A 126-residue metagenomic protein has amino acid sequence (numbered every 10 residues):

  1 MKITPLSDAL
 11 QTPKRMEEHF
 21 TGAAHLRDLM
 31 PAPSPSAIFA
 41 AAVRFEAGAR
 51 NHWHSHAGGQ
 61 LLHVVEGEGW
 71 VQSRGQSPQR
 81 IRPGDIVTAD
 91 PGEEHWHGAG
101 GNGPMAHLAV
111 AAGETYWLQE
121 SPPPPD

Functional and structural regions predicted by a protein language model:
M1-A37, W117-D126: A short, N-terminal "cap"/entry segment at the start of jelly-roll beta-barrel domains of the cupin/DSBH fold
H25-D28, F39-H56, P91: Conserved short histidine dyad/triad with adjacent acidic residue
A42-E46, S55-V71, V110-A112: Short, conserved beta-strand element in jelly-roll/cupin
A49, A57-G58, S77, E93 (+2 more regions): A generic "binding-loop/recognition-motif" signal
N51-H54, V71-Q72, A89, E94-G101: Short beta-strand His + acidic residue motifs that chelate non-heme Fe in jelly-roll/DSBH and cupin folds
L61, T88, N102-E120: A short hydrophobic beta-strand segment most commonly corresponding to one strand of the jelly-roll/cupin
G75-G92: Short acidic-glycine-tyrosine-enriched beta hairpin
